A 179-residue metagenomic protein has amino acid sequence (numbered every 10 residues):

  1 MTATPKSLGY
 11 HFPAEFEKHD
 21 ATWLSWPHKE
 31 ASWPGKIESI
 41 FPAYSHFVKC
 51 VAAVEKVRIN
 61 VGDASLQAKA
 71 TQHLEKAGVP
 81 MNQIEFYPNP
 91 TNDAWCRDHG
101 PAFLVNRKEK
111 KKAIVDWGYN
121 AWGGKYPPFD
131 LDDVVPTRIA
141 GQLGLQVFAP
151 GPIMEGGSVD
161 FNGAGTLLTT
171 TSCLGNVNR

Functional and structural regions predicted by a protein language model:
M1-R179: The feature marks the mature, well-folded catalytic cores of soluble enzymes
